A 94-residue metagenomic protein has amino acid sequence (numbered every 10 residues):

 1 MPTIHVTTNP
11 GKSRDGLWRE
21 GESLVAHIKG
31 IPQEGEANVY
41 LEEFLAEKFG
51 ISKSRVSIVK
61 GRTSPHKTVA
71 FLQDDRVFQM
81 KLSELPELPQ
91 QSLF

Functional and structural regions predicted by a protein language model:
M1-F44, I51-K53, S57-F94: Contiguous, often N-terminal, cationic amphipathic patches that form binding interfaces
